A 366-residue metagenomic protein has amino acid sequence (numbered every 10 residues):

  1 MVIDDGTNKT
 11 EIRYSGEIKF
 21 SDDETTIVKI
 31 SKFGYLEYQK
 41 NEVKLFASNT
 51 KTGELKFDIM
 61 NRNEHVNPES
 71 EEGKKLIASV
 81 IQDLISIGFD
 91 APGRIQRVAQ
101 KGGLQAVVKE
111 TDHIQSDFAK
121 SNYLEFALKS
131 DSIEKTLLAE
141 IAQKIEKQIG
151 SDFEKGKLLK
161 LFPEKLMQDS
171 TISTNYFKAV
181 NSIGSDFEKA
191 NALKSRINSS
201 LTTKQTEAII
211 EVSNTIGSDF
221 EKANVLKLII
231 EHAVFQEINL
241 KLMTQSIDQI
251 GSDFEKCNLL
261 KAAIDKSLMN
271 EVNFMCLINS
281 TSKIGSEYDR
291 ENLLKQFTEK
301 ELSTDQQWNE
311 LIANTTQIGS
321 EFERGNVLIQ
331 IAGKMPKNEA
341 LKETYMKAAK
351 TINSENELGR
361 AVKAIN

Functional and structural regions predicted by a protein language model:
M1-N366: Non-catalytic all-alpha helical scaffold/repeat segments
